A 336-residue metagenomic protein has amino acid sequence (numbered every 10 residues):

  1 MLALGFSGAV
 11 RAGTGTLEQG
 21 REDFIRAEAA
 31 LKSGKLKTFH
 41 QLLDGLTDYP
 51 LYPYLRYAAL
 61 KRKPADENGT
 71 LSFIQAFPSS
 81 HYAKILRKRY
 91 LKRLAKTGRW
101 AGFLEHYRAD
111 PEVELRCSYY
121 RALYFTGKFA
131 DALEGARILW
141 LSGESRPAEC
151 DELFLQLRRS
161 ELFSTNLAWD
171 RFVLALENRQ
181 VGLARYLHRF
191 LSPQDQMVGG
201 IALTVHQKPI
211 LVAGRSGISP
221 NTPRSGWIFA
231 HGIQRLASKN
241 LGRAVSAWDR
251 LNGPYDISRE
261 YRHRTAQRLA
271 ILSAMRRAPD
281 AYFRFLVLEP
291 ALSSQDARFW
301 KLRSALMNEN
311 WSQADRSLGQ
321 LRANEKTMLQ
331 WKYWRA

Functional and structural regions predicted by a protein language model:
M1-A3: Sec-dependent N-terminal signal peptides
G13-D23, K35, L46-Y54, D66 (+14 more regions): Generic helix N-cap/helix-start motif at coil->alpha-helix transitions
R26-S33, H40, V173, E177 (+1 more regions): Outer-membrane beta-barrel initiation region
A29, A58, R62, R93 (+5 more regions): Residue-level signature for tetratricopeptide repeat
F39-L43, T70-I74, F103-Y107, L133-W140 (+4 more regions): Inward-facing hydrophobic residues that define packing positions of alpha-helical scaffold repeats
A59-K61, I74-Q75, R87-K92, R262-R277 (+2 more regions): Alpha-helical adaptor scaffolds
L133-E144, L155-R158, L241-S246, R250-P254: Non-catalytic all-alpha helical scaffold/repeat segments
